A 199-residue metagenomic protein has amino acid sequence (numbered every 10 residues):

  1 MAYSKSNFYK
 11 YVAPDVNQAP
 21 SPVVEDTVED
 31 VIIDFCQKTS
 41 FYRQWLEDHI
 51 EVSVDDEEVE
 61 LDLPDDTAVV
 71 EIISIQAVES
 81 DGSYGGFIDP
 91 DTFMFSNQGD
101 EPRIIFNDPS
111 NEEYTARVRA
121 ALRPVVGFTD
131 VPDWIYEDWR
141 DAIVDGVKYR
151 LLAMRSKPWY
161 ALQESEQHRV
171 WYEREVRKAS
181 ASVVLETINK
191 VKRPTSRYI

Functional and structural regions predicted by a protein language model:
M1-I199: Glycine-enriched, solvent-exposed interface loops adjoining structured elements
